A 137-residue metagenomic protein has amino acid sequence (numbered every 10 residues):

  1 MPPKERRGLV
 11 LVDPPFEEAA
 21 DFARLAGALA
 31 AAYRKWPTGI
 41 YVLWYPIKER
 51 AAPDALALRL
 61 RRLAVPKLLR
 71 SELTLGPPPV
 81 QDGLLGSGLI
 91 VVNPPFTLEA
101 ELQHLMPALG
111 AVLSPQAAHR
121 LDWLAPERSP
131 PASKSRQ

Functional and structural regions predicted by a protein language model:
M1-Q137: Class I S-adenosyl-L-methionine-dependent methyltransferase catalytic core
